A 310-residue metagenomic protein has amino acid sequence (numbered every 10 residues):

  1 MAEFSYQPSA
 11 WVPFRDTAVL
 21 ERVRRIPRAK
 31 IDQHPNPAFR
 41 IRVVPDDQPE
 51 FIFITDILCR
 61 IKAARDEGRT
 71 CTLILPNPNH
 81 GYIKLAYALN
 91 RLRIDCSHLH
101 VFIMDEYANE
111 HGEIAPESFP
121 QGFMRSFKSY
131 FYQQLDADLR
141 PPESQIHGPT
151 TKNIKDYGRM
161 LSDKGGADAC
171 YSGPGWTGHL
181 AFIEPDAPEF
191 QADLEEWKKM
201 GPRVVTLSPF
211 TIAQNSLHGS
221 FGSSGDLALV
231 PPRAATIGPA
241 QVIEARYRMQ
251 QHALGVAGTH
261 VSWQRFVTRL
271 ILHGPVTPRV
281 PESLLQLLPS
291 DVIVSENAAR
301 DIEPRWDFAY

Functional and structural regions predicted by a protein language model:
A2, A18-R40, Q48-F51, I94-Y171 (+2 more regions): Ligand-binding beta-strand-loop-alpha-helix segment within the catalytic cores of soluble metabolic enzymes
A2-A18, I31, N36-P49, F53 (+1 more regions): ATP/nucleoside-binding phosphotransfer catalytic cores, i.e., glycine-rich phosphate-binding loops
T55, T151-L194: ATP/pyrophosphate-binding catalytic subdomain of soluble kinases
D56-R69, V242-I243: Glycine-rich phosphate/diphosphate-binding loops that line cofactor/substrate pockets in enzymes
A63-I94: Glycine-rich N-terminal segment of FAD-binding domains in flavoprotein oxidoreductases, spanning the beta-loop-helix
P78-H80, P174-H179, P185, L254-G255 (+1 more regions): Short glycine-rich anion-binding loops that position phosphate/pyrophosphate groups of nucleotides and phosphorylated
Y87-C96, S118, P185-L194: A glycine- and small-aliphatic-rich helix-loop capping segment at beta-alpha/alpha-beta transitions that lines
A181-P231: Class I SAM-dependent methyltransferase SAM-binding "motif I" and its flanking Rossmann-like core
